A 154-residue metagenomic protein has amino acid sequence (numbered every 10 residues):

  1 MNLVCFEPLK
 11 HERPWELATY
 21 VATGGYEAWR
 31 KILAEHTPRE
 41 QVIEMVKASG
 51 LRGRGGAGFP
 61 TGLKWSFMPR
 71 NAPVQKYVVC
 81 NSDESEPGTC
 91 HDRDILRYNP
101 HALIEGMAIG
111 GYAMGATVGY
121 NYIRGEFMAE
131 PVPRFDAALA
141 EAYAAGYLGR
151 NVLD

Functional and structural regions predicted by a protein language model:
M1-D154: Feature of Fe-S/electron-transfer and energy-metabolism proteins that preferentially highlights extended coupling
